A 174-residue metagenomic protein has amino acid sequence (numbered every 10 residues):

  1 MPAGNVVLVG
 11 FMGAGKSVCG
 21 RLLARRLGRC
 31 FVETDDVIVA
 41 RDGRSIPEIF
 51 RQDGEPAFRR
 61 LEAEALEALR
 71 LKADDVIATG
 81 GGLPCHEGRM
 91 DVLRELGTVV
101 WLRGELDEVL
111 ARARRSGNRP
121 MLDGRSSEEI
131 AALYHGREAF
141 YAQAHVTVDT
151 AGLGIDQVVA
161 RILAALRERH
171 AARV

Functional and structural regions predicted by a protein language model:
M1-P2, L22, R26, K72 (+1 more regions): NTP-dependent small-molecule kinase module
L8: Hydrophobic anchor at the beta1->P-loop junction of P-loop NTPases
F11-A14: P-loop (Walker A) phosphate-binding loop of NTP-binding proteins
S17: Walker A/P-loop
C30-R94, N118, S127, E138-F140: ATP-dependent small-molecule kinase phosphotransfer cores that center on conserved nucleotide phosphate-binding segments
G81-L83, E105-D107, L153-G154: Short glycine-rich anion-binding loops that position phosphate/pyrophosphate groups of nucleotides and phosphorylated
E95-A139: A glycine- and Lys/Arg-enriched "phosphate-lid" helix/loop adjacent to the NTP-binding pocket of small-molecule kinases
